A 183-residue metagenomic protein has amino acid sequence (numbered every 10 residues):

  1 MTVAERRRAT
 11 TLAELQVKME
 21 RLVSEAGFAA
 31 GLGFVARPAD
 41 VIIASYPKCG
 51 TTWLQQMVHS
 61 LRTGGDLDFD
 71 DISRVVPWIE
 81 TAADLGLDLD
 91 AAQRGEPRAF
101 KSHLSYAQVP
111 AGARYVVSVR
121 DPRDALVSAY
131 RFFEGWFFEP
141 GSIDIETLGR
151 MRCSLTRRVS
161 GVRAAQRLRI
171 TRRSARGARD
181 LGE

Functional and structural regions predicted by a protein language model:
T2-E183: PAPS-dependent sulfotransferase catalytic domain
